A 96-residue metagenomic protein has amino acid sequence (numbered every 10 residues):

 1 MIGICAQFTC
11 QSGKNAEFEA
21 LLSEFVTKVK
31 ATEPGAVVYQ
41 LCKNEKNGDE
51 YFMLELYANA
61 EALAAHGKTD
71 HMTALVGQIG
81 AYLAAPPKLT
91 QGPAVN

Functional and structural regions predicted by a protein language model:
M1-I2, N96: Absolute protein N-terminus
I2-T32, V37: N-terminal first-folded block
I2-T9, V38-G67: Short, well-ordered beta-strand segments in beta-rich or mixed alpha/beta enzyme and ligand-binding folds
C10-S12, N59, P93-N96: Non-catalytic surface loops within mature trypsin-like serine protease
G13, G48, D70, A74: Short alpha-helical
E24-V38, L56-T90: An amphipathic, aromatic/His-enriched active-site/gating alpha helix that lines ligand/cofactor pockets
Q40-K43, Q91-V95: A general secondary-structure junction signal
